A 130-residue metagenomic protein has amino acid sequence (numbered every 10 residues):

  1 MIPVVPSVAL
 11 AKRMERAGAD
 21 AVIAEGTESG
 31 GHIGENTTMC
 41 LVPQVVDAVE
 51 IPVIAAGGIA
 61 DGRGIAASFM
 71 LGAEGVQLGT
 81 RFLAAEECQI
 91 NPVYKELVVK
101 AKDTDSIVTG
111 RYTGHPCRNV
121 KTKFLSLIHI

Functional and structural regions predicted by a protein language model:
M1-V53, R63, A67-L71: Alpha/beta enzyme core
C40-I54, A60-I128: Conserved active-site-proximal phosphate/metal-binding subdomains
